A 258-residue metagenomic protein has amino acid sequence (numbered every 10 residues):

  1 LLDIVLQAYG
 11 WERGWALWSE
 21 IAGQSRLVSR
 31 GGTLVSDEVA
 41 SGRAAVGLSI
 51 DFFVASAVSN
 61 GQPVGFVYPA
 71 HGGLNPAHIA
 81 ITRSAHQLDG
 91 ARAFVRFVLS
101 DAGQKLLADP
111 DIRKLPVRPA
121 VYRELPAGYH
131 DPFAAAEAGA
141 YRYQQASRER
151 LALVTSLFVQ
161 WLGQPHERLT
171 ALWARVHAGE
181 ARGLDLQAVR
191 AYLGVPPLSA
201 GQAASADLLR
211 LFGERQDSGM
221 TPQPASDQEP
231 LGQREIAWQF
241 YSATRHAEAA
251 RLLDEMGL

Functional and structural regions predicted by a protein language model:
L1-A40: Extracytoplasmic ligand-binding site segments that recognize negatively charged/polar headgroups
Y9, A22-S25, R43, V58 (+3 more regions): Sec/Tat-exported extracytoplasmic proteins
A40, A44-P63: A ligand-binding cleft/hinge motif common to bilobed small-molecule-binding domains
Q62-G73: Short beta-strand->loop
L74-L88, L106-L107: A bilobed periplasmic-binding-protein/Venus flytrap-type ligand-binding module shared by bacterial periplasmic
Q87-G90, V95-E149: Mature extracytoplasmic/periplasmic domains
Y122-L186: C-terminal structural cap/anchor segments
H177-L258: C-terminal non-catalytic accessory extensions
